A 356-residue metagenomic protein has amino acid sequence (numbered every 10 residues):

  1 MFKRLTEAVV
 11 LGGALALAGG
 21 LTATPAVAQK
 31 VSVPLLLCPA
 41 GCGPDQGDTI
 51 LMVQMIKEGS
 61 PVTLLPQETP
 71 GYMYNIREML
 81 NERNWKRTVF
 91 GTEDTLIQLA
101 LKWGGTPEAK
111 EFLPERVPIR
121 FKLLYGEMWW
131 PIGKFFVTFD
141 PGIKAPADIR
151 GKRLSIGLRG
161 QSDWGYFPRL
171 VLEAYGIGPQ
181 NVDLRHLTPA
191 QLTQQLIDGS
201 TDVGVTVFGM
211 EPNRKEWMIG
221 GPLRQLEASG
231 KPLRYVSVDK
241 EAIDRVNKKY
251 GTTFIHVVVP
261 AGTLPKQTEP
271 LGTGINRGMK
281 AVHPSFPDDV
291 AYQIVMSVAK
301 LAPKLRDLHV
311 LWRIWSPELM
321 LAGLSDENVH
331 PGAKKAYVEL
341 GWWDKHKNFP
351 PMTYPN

Functional and structural regions predicted by a protein language model:
M1-G13: Bacterial N-terminal signal peptides that target proteins for export
L21-A28: Sec/Tat signal peptide C-region and signal peptidase I cleavage site
K30-L65, Y74, P131-D198, G209 (+3 more regions): Bilobed "Venus flytrap"/periplasmic-binding protein-like clamshell domains and structurally analogous long
G47-M55, L65-V117, F136, K144 (+3 more regions): Pocket-flanking alpha-helical
F112-P131, G262-L271: A structural signal for short loop-to-beta-strand junctions that line the ligand-binding cleft of periplasmic/secreted
V171, N181-G251, K334: Ligand-binding pocket segment of bilobal, Venus flytrap-like solute-binding proteins
F208-G230, Y235, F286-N356: An extracytoplasmic/periplasmic, membrane-proximal ligand-sensing/linker region
L226-Q293: C-terminal lobe and pocket-closing loops of periplasmic/extracytoplasmic Venus-flytrap solute-binding proteins
